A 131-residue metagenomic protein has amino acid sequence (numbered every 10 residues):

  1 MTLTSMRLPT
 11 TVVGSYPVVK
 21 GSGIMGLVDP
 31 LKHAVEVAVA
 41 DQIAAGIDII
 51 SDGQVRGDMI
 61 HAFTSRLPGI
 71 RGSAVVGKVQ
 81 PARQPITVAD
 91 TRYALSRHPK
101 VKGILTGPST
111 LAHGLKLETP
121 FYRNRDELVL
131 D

Functional and structural regions predicted by a protein language model:
M1-D131: Domain-level signal for soluble alpha/beta catalytic cores
